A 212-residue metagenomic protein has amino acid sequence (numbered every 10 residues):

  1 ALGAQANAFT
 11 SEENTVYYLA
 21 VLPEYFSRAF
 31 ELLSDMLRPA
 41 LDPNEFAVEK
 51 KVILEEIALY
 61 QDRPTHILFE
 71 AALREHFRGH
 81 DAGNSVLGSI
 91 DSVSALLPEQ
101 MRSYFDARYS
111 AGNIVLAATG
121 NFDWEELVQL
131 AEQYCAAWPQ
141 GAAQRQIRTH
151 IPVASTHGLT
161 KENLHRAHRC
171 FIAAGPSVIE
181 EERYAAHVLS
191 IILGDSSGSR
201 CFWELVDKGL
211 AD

Functional and structural regions predicted by a protein language model:
L2-A143, T149-P152, L159-T160, H165-R166 (+4 more regions): Charge-rich, well-structured scaffold segments of protease-associated domains
F171: A domain-level signal for the structural core that forms small-molecule/cofactor-binding pockets and catalytic centers
W203: Phosphate-proximal small/polar/acidic motifs at interfaces that engage nucleotide phosphates, polyphosphates
